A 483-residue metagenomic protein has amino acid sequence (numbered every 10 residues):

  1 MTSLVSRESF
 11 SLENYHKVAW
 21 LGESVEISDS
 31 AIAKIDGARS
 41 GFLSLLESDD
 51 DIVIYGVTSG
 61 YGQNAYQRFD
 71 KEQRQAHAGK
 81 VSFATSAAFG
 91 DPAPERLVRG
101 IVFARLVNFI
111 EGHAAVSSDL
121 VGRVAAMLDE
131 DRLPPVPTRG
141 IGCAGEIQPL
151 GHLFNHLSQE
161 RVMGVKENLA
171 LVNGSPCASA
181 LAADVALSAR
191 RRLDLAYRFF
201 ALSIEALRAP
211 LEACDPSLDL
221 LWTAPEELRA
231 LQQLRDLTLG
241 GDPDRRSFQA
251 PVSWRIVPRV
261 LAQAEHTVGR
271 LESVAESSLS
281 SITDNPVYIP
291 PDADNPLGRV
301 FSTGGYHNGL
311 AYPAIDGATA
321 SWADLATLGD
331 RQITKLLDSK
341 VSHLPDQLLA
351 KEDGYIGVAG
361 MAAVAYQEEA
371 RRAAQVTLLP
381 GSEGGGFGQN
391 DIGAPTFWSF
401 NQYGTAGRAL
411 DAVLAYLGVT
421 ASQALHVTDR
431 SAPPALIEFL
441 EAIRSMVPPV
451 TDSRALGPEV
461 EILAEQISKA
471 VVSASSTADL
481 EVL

Functional and structural regions predicted by a protein language model:
M1-S48, Y66, A78-V136, I141-G142: Alpha-helical scaffold/interaction cores of sigma-54-like transcription cofactors and many family A DNA polymerases
T2-F42, S48, R74, P135 (+2 more regions): C-terminal auxiliary extensions adjacent to catalytic cores
D51-V53: Metabolite-binding pocket within alpha/beta catalytic cores that recognizes anionic/polar moieties
Y55-F109, P135-L157, M163-A180, A311 (+1 more regions): FAD-binding core of FAD-dependent oxidoreductases, characterized by glycine-rich FAD pyrophosphate-binding loops
Y61, V107-N108, L128, G142 (+2 more regions): Acidic, glycine-rich active-site loops and adjacent beta-strand->loop/helix elements that engage anionic groups
